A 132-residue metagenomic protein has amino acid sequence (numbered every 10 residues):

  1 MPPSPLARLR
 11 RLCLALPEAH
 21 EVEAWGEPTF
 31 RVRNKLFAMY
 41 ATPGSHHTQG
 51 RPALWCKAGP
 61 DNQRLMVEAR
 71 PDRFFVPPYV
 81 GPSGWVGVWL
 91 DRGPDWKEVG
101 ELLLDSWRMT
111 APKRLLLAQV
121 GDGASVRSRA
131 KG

Functional and structural regions predicted by a protein language model:
M1-G132: Charge-dense, helix-prone N-terminal extensions
